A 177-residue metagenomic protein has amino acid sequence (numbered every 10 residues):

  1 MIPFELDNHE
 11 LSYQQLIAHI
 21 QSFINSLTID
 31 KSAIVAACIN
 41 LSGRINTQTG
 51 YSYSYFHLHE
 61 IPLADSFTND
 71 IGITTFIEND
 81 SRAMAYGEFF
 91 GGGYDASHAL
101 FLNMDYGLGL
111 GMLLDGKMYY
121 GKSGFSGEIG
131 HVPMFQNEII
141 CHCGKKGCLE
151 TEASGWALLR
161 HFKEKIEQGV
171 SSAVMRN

Functional and structural regions predicted by a protein language model:
P3-H98: Glycine-rich phosphate-binding loop and adjoining helix at the ATP-binding site of ATP-dependent phosphoryl-transfer
D7-Q15, G72-N177: Glycine/GP-enriched mid-protein hinge/lid loop-to-helix segment characteristic of carbohydrate kinases
